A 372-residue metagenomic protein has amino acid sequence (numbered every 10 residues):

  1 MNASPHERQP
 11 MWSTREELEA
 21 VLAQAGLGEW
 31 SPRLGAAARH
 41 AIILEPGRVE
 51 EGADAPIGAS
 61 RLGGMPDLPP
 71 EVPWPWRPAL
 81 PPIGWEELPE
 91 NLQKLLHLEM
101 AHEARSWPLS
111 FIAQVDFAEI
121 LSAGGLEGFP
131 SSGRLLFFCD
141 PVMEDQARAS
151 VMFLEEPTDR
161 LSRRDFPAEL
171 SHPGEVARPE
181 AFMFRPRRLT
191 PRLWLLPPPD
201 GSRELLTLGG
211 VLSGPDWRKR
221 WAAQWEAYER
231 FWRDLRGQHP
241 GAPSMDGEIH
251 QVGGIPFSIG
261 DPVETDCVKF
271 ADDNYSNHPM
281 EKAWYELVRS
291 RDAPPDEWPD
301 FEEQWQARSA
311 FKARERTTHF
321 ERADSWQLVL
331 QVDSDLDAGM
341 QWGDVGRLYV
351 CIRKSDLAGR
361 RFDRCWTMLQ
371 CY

Functional and structural regions predicted by a protein language model:
N2-Y372: Preference for intrinsically disordered or flexible, low-complexity segments and adjacent hinge/connector residues
